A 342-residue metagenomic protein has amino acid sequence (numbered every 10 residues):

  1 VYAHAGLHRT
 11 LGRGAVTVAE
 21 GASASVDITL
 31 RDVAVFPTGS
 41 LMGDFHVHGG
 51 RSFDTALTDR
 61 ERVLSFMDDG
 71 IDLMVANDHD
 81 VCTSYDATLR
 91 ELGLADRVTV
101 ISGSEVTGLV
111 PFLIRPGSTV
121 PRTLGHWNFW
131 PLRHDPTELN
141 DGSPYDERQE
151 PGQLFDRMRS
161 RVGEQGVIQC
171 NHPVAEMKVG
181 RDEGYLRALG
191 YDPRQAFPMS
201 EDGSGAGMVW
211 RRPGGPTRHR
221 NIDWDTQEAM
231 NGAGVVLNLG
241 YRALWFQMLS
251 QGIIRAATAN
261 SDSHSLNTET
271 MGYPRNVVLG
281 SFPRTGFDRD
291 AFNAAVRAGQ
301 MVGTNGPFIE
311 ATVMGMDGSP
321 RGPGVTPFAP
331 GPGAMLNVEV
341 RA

Functional and structural regions predicted by a protein language model:
Y2-V35, S52, E176-K178, V235-V236 (+2 more regions): C-terminal functional module detector
L11-R13, E20-G21, S25, D32-P193 (+3 more regions): A metal-dependent hydrolase metal-coordination microenvironment
E91-V98, E164, H219-R220, M248-R255 (+1 more regions): Secondary-structure transition/capping motifs at alpha-helix termini and the adjoining loop/turn into the next element
P116, R122-W127, A175-W224, S265-G280: Substrate-binding cleft/loops of secretory-pathway carbohydrate-active enzymes
R133, H219-A233: Aromatic- and acid-rich polysaccharide-binding/catalytic face of secreted or lumenal carbohydrate-active enzymes
P144-S160, Q169, Q195-P213, V296 (+1 more regions): A Trp-anchored, charged/polar loop motif used as the substrate-binding/catalytic surface of acyl/ester-handling
